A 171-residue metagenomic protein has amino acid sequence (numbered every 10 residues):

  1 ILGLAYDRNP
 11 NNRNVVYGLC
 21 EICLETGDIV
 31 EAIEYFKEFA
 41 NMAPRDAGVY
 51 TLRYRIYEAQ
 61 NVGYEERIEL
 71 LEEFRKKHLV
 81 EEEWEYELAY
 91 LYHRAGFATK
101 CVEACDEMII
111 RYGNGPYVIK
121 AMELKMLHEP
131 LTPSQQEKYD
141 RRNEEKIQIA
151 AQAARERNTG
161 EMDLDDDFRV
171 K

Functional and structural regions predicted by a protein language model:
G3-L4, N14-V80: Alpha-helical adaptor scaffolds
N9, H78, R111-V118: Short solvent-exposed coil/turn linkers within tandem alpha-helical repeat scaffolds
G18, L52, E85-E87, L124: "A position-specific structural signal for the A-helix of alpha-solenoid helical repeats
I22, I56-E58, L91, R111 (+1 more regions): Residue-level signature for tetratricopeptide repeat
E25-E34, A59-R67, F97-E103, M126-A150: Alpha-helical linker/edge segments of TPR/alpha-solenoid repeat scaffolds and analogous pre-/post-domain helices
E81-D106: Extended alpha-helical scaffolding segments
Q136-K171: Intrinsically disordered, low-complexity acidic segments enriched in Asp/Glu and Pro
